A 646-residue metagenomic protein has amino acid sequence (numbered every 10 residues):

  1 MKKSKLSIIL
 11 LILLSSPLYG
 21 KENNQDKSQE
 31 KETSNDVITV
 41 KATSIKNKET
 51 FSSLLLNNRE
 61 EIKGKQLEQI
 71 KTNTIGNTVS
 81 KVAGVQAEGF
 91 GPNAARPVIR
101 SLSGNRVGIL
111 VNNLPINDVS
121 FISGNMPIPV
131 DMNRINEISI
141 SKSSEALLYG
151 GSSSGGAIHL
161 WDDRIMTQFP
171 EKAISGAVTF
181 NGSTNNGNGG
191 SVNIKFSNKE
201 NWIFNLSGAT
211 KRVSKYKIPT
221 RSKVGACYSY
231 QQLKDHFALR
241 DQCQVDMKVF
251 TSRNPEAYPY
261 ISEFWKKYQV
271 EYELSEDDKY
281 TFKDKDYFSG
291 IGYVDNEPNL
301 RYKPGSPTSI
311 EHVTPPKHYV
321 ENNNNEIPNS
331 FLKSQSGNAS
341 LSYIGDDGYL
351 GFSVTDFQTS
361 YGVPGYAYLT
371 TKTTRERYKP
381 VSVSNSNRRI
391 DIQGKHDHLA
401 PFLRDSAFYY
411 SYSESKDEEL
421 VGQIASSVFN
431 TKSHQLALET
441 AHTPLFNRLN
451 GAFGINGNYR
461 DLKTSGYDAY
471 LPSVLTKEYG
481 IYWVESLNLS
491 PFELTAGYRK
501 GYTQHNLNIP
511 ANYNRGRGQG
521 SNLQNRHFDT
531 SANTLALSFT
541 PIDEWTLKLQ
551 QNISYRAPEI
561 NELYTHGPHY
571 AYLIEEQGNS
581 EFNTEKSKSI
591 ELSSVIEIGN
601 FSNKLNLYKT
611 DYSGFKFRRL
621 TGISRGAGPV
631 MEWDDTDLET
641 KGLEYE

Functional and structural regions predicted by a protein language model:
V37-E68, G104, I138: N-terminal periplasmic "start-of-domain" segments of outer-membrane beta-barrel proteins
I75-T78, A95-V98, L110, N125-I128 (+3 more regions): N-terminal periplasmic accessory domains that precede and gate Gram-negative outer-membrane beta-barrel machines
G76-P115, K142: Extracytoplasmic beta-strand/coil segments of soluble accessory domains associated with Gram-negative outer-membrane
P115-S144: Short acidic/polar hinge/loop motifs at secondary-structure boundaries that mediate gating or recognition
N186-R212, S222-S360, S386-R388, K395-D397 (+2 more regions): Transmembrane beta-barrel wall of Gram-negative outer-membrane proteins
E326-S334, D347-S406, Y412-Q435, Y467-D468 (+1 more regions): Flexible loop and strand-edge segments within Gram-negative outer membrane beta-barrel domains
Y378-L399, S521-T546, Q550-Y612, G622-E646: Outer-membrane beta-barrel signature, preferentially recognizing the C-terminal barrel domain of Gram-negative
L449-T546, Q550, A557-P558, P568-Y570: Signature of Gram-negative outer-membrane beta-barrel scaffolds
